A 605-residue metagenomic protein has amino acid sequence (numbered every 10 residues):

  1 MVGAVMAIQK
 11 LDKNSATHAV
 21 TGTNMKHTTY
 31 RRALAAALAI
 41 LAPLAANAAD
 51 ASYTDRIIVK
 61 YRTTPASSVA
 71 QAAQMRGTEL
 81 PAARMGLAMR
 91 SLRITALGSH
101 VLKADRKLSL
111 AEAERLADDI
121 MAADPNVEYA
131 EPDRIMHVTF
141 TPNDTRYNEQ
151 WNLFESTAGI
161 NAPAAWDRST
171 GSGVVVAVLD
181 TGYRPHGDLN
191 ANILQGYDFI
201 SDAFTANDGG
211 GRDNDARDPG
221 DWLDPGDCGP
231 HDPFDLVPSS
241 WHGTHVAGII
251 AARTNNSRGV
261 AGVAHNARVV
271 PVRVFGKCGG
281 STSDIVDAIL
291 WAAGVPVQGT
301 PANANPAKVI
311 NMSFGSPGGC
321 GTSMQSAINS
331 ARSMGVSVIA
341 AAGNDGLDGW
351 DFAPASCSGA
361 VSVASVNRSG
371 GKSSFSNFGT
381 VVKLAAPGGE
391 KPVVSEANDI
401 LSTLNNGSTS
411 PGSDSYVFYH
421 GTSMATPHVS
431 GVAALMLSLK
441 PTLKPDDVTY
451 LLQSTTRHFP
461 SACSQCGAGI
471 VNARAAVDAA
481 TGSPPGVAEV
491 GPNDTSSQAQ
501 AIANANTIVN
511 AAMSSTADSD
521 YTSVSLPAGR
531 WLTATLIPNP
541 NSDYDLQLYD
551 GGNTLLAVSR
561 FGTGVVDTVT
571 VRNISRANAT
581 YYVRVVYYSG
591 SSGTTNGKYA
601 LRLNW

Functional and structural regions predicted by a protein language model:
N14, P271, W291-G294, T300-F314 (+10 more regions): C-terminal subdomain of the subtilisin-like protease fold in secreted/lumenal serine endopeptidases
N47-W151, P163-W166: Primarily auto-inhibitory N-terminal propeptides
R93-S99, D118-V175, Y183-N192, Y197 (+2 more regions): Protease zymogen maturation seam
P163-Y197, S201-D284, N303-K308, C320 (+6 more regions): Subtilisin-like serine protease catalytic core
D202, V336, F352-S438, T442: Extracellular S/T/G-rich loop segment that most often corresponds to the catalytic His/Ser-adjacent loop
T449, T481-A503, D520-S523, L548-T554 (+1 more regions): C-terminal edge strands of extracellular/lumenal beta-sandwich accessory domains
A512, N539-T568, Y588-S591, L603-W605: Surface-exposed beta-strand/loop patches in noncatalytic accessory domains and peripheral targeting/linker segments
L526-T533, N578-A579: Extended extracellular/luminal ectodomain segments enriched in beta-structured repeat modules
